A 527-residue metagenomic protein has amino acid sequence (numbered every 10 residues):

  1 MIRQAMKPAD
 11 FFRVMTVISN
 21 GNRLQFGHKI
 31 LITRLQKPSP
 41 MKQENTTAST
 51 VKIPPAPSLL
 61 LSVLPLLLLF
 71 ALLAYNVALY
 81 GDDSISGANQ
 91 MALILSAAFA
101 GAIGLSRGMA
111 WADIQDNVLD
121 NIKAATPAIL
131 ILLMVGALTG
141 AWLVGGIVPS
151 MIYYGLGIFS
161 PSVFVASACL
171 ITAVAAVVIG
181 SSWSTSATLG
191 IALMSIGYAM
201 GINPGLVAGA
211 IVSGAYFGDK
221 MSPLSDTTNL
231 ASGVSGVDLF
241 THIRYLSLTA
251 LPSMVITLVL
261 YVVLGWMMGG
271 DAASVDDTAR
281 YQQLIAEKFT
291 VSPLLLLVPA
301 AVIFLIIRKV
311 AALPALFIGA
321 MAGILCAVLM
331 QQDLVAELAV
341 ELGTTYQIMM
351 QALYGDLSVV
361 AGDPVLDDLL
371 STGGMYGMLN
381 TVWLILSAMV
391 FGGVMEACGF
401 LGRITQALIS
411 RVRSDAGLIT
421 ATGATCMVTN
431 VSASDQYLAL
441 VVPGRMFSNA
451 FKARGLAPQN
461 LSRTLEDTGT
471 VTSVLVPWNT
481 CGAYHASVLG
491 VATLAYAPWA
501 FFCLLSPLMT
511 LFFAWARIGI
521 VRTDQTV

Functional and structural regions predicted by a protein language model:
I2-R3, P8, T16-V17, R23-F26 (+1 more regions): N-terminal amphipathic/hydrophobic targeting modules at extreme N-termini, encompassing cleavable Sec/SRP-type signal
H28-I131, L248-L258, G265-L384, D524-V527: Hydrophobic transmembrane alpha-helices of multi-pass small-molecule transporters
S49-P55, L130, L143-Y154, L170-V174 (+3 more regions): Short juxtamembrane and helix-loop transition motifs at transmembrane-helix boundaries in membrane proteins
I53, V63, V234-A250, M254 (+2 more regions): C-terminal transmembrane helix pair
G108-Y198, S358-S448: Membrane-embedded alpha-helical segments and adjacent helix-loop junctions characteristic of multi-pass solute
W183, A215-L230, V441, R445-N449: Short helical (or helix-break) motifs at transmembrane helix termini and adjacent helical loops in multi-pass membrane
T188-A192, I211, A315-G323: Central hydrophobic cores of alpha-helical transmembrane segments in multi-pass integral membrane proteins
M194-L206, V491-L494: Helix-coil boundary and interhelical linker segments in multi-pass alpha-helical membrane proteins
